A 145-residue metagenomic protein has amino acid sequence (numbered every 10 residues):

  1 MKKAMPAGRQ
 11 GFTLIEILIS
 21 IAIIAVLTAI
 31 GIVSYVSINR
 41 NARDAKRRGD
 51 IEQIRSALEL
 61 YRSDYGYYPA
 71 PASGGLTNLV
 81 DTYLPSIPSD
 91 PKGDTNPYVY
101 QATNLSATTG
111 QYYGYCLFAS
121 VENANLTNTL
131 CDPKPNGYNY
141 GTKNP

Functional and structural regions predicted by a protein language model:
K2, G8-Y35: N-terminal single-pass transmembrane signal-anchor helix
K3, R47-R48, S63: N-terminal export/targeting and maturation segments
M5-P6, P145: Intrinsically disordered, low-complexity repeat segments enriched in small/polar residues
R9, K46, T109-Y112: A generic fold-level signal
I32-E52: Aliphatic-rich helix starts adjacent to a transmembrane/signal segment
E59-V121: Extracellular/periplasmic head regions of type IV pilus-like filament subunits
T108-P145: Short, surface-exposed interaction loops/tails
